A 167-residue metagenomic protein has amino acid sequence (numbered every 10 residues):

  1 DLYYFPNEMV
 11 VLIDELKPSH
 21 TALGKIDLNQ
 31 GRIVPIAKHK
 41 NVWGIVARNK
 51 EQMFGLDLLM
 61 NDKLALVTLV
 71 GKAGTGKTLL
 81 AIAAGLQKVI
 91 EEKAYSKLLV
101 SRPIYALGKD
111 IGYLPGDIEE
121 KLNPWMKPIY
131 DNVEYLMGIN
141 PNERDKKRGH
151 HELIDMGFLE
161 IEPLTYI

Functional and structural regions predicted by a protein language model:
D1-I36: Interdomain "pre-motor" coupling segment immediately N-terminal to P-loop NTPase/helicase cores
G44-K63, I161: N-terminal pre-P-loop "Q-motif" helix
M60, L79, I167: Short, flexible loop motifs at catalytic/binding sites
L66: Walker A (P-loop) ATP-phosphate-binding motif of ABC ATPase nucleotide-binding domains
L69-G71, A81: Hydrophobic anchor at the beta1->P-loop junction of P-loop NTPases
G74: Walker A (P-loop) phosphate-binding loop of P-loop NTPases
L79-L153: Conserved P-loop
D155-I167: Conserved RecA-like ASCE ATPase "motif II neighborhood" in helicase/translocase motors
